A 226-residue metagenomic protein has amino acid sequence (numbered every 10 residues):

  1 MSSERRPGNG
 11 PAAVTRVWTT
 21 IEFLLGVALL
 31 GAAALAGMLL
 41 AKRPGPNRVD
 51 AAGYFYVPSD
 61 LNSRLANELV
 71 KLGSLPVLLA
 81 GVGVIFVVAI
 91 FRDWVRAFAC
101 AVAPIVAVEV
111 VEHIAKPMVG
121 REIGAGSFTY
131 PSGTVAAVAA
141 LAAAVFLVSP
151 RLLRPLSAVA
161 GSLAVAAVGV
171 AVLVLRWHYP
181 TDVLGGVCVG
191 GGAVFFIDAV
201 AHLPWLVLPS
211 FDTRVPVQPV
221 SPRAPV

Functional and structural regions predicted by a protein language model:
M1-V77, K116-I123: N-terminal transmembrane-helix/juxtamembrane module of multi-pass inner/ER membrane proteins
P7-L29, R92-C100, R151-A160, P180 (+3 more regions): N-terminal export and membrane-targeting signals
V27-G31, A101, I105-E109, V187 (+1 more regions): Alpha-helical transmembrane spans of integral membrane proteins, capturing the lipid-embedded, hydrophobic core of TM
G37, V57, N62, I85 (+6 more regions): Alpha-helical membrane-inserting segments
A51-S59, V77-G81, V110-K116, G133-V145: Hydrophobic, membrane-facing alpha-helical anchors
V70-D93: Hydrophobic alpha-helical transmembrane segments
A99-F128: Hydrophobic alpha-helical transmembrane segments of integral membrane proteins
E122-V226: Membrane-embedded catalytic cores of phosphoryl/pyrophosphoryl-handling enzymes
